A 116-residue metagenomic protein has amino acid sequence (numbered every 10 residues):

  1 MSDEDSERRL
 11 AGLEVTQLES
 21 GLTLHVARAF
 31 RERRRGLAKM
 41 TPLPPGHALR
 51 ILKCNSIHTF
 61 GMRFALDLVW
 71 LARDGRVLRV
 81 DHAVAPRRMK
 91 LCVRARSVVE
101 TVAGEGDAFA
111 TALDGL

Functional and structural regions predicted by a protein language model:
S2-L116: Compact, glycine-rich, soluble single-domain proteins
